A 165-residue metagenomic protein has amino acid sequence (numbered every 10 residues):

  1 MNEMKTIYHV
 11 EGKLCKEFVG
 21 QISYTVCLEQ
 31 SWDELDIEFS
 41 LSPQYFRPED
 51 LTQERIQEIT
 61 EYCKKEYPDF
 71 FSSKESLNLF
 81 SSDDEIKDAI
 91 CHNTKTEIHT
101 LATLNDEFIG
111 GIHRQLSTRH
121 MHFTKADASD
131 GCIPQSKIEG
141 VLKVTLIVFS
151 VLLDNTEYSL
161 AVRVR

Functional and structural regions predicted by a protein language model:
M1-R165: Acidic, Ser/Thr/Pro
